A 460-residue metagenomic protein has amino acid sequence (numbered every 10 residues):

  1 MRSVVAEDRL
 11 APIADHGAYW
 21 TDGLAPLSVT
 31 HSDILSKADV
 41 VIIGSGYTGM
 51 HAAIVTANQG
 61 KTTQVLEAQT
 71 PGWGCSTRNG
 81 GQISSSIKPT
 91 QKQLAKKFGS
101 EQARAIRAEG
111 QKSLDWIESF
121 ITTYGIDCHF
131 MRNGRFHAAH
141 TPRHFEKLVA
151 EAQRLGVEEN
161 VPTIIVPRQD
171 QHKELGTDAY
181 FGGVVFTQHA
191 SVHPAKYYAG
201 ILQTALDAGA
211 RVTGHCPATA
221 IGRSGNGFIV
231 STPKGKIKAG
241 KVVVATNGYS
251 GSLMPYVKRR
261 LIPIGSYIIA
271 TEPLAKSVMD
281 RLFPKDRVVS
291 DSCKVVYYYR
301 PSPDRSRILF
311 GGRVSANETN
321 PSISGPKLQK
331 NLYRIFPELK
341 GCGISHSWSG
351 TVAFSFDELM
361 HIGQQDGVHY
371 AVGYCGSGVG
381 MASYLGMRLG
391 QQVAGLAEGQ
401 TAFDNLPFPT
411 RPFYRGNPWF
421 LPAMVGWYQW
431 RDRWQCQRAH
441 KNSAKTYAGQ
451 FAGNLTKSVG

Functional and structural regions predicted by a protein language model:
M1-V40, N58: Extreme N-terminal leader/targeting segments of oxidoreductases
A38-V65: N-terminal Rossmann-like FAD-binding beta1-loop-alpha1 element of flavoenzymes
N58-R78: Glycine-rich FAD pyrophosphate-binding loop
R78-E109: Glycine-rich active-site loop/strand segments that organize a redox cofactor
K97-T204: Rossmann-like flavin
K112-D115, T123-M131, A218-A220, G225-N226 (+3 more regions): Active-site substrate-recognition segment that forms the wall of the catalytic cavity or substrate channel
R154, F181-G240: Helical element adjacent to the flavin cofactor pocket in flavoenzyme catalytic cores
F310, E318-C436: C-terminal catalytic lobe of FAD-dependent flavoproteins
